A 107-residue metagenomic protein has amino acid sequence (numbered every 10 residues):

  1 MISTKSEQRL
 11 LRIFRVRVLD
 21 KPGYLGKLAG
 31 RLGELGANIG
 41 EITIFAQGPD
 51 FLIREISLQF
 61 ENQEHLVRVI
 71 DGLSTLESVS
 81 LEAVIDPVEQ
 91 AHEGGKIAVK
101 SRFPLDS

Functional and structural regions predicted by a protein language model:
M1-S107: A conserved regulatory-domain signal marking ACT and ACT-like small-molecule sensing domains and adjacent regulatory
